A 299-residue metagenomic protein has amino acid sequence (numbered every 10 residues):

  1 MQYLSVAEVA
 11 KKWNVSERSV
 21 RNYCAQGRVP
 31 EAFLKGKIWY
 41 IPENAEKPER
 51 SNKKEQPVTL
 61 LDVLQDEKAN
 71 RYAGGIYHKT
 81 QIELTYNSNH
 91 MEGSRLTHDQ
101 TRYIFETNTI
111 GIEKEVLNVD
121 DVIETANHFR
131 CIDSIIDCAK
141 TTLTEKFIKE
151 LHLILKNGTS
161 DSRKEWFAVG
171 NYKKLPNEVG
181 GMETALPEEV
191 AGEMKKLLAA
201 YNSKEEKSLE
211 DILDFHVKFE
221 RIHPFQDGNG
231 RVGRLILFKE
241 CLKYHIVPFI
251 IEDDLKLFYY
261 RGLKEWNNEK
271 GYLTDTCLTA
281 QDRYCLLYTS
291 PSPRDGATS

Functional and structural regions predicted by a protein language model:
Q2-W13, E17-N22, Q26-V29, L34-S290: FIC/Doc superfamily catalytic core
Y288-S299: Single conserved hydrophobic/aromatic residue that forms the stacking wall/gate of nucleotide- or nucleobase-binding
